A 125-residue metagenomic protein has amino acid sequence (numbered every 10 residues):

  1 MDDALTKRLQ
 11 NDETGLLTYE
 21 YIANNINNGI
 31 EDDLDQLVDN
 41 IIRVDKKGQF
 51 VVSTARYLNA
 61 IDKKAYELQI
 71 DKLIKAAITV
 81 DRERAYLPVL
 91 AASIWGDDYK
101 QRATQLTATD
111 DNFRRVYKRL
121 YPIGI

Functional and structural regions predicted by a protein language model:
M1-K7, N28-I41, K63-K75, D97-T107: Amphipathic alpha-helical scaffolding segments comprising HEAT/armadillo-like alpha-solenoid repeats
L9-Y19, I42-V52, K75-T79: HEAT-repeat alpha-solenoid elements in large eukaryotic scaffold proteins
D12-T14, I30, D110: Short, solvent-exposed helix-helix connector turns and helix-capping sites enriched in acidic/polar residues
L16-N28, V51-K63, E83-I94, V116-G124: Structural detector for internal amphipathic alpha-helices that build alpha-solenoid repeat scaffolds
D97-I125: Eukaryotic acidic, Ser/Thr-rich intrinsically disordered low-complexity regions
